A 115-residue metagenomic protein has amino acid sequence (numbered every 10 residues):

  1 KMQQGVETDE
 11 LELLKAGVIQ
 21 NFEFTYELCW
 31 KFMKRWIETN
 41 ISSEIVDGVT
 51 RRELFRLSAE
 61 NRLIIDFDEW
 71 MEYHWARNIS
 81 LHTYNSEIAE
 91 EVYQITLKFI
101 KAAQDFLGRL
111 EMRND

Functional and structural regions predicted by a protein language model:
K1-D115: Solvent-exposed interaction patches of small proteins and small membrane subunits
